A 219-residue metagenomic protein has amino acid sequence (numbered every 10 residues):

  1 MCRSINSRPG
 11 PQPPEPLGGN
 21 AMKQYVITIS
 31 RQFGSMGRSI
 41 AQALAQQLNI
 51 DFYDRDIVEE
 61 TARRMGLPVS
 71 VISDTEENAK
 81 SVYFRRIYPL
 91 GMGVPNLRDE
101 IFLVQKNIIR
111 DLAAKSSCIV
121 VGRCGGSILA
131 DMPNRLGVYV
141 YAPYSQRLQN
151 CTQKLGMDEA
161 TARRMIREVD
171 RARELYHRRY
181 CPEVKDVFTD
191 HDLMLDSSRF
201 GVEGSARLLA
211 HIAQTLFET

Functional and structural regions predicted by a protein language model:
M1-A21: Short, Lys/Arg-enriched N-terminal segments with co-localized hydrophobic residues within the first ~10-30 amino acids
K23-I27: Pre-Walker A (Motif I) flank of P-loop NTPase domains
I29-Q42: Glycine-rich phosphate-binding P-loop
Q42-L48: A conserved segment at the C-terminal end of the G1
F52-A62: Short beta-strand-centered segment that lines the nucleotide-binding/catalytic pocket of NTP-utilizing
A62-S117: ATP-dependent small-molecule kinase phosphotransfer cores that center on conserved nucleotide phosphate-binding segments
K80-I87, D158-E203: Small-molecule kinase domains that catalyze NTP-dependent phosphoryl transfer to phosphate-bearing small molecules
P133-T152, E159, I166: Conserved phosphate-donor/acceptor-positioning beta-strand/loop module used by diverse small-molecule
